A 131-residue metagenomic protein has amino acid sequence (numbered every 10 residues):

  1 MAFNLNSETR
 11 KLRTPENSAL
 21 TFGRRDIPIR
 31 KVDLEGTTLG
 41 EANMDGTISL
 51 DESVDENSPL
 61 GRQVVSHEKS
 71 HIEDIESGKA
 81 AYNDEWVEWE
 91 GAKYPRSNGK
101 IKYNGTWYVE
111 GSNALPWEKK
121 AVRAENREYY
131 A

Functional and structural regions predicted by a protein language model:
M1-K11: Short, intrinsically disordered N-terminal pre-domain segments
F3-L5, L20, I48: A compositionally biased, intrinsically disordered/low-complexity signal enriched for hydrophobic/aromatic residues
N6, R30-V32, D51: A structural detector for beta-sheet-dominated domains
L12-T37, P59, N83-A131: Metalloprotease/metallohydrolase-associated module, dominated by Zn2+-dependent proteases
L39-N43: OB-fold/S1-family RNA-binding modules
G46-V64: Short pre-active-site segment immediately N-terminal to the catalytic Zn-binding motif
V65-K69, P116: Alpha-helical architecture
K69-W86: Catalytic Zn2+-binding segment of zinc metalloproteases
